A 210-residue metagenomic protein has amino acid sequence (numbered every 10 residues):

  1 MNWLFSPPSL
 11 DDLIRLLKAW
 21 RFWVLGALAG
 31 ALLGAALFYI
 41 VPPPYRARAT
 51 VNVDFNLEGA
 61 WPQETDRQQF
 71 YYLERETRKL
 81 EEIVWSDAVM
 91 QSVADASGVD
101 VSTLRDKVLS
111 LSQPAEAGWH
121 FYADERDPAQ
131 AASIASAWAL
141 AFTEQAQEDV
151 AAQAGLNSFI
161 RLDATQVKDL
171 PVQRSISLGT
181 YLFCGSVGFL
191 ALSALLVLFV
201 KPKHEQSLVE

Functional and structural regions predicted by a protein language model:
M1-E210: Hydrophobic and amphipathic membrane-targeting/association helices
